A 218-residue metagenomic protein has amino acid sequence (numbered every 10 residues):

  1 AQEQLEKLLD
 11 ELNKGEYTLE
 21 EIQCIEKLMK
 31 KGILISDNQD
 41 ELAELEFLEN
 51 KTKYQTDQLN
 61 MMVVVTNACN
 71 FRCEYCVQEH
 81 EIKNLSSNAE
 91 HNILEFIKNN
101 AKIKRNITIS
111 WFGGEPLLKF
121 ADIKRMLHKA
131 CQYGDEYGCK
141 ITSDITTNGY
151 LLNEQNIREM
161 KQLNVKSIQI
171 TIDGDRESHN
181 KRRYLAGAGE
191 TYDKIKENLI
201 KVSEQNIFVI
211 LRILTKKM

Functional and structural regions predicted by a protein language model:
Q2-M62: Long, charge-rich, low-complexity alpha-helical segments
G15, I82-N84, Y184-A186: Short, polar/flexible loop-turn hinges at active-site or ligand-entry regions and domain interfaces
K27, E46-R158, Q162-K166: Conserved alpha-helical substructure of the radical SAM core
P116-L118, G149-E154, K166-G189, I207-F208 (+1 more regions): Conserved radical SAM core fold
I145-T147, N198-M218: Conserved strand-turn element in the central/C-terminal portion of the radical SAM core barrel that lines
L185-S203: Glycine-rich S-adenosyl-L-methionine
